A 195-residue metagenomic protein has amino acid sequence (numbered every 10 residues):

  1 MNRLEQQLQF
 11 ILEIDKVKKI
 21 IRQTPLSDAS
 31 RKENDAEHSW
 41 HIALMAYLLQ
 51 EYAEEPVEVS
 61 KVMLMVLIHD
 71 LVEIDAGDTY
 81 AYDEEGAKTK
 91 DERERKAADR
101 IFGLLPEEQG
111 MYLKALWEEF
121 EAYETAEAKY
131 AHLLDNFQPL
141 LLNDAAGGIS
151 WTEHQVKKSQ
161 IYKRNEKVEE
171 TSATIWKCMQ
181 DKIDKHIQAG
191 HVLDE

Functional and structural regions predicted by a protein language model:
M1-E195: Alpha-helical, largely C-terminal catalytic domains that coordinate divalent metal ions via clustered Asp/Glu/His
